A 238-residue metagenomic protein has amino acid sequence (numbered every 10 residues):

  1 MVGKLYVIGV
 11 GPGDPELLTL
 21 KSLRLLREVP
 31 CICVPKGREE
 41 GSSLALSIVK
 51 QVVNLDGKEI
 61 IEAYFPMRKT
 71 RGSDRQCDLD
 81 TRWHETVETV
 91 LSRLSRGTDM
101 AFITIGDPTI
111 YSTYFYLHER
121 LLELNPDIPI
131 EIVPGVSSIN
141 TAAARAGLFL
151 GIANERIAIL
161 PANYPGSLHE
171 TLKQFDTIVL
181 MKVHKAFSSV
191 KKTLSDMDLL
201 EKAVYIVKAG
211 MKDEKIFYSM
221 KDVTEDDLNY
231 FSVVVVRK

Functional and structural regions predicted by a protein language model:
M1-F65, T171-Q174, K192, I206 (+1 more regions): Glycine-rich, flexible N-terminal cofactor/catalytic loop recognition
L5, L172-K238: A contiguous loop/helix-start segment that scaffolds small-molecule binding in enzyme catalytic cores
D14, E39-E40, G106-T113, V136-S138 (+1 more regions): Gly/Ser/Thr-rich loops at beta-strand to alpha-helix junctions that form or flank small-molecule/cofactor-binding
V29-P30, G97, F175, F231: Short, well-ordered alpha-helix to beta-strand connector turns
V34, I61-E62, F102-T104, I132-G135 (+2 more regions): General beta-strand structural signal in soluble alpha/beta enzymes
I60-R82, E88: Phosphate/nucleotide-donor binding subsite
D78-L79, W83-Y114: Ordered, amphipathic secondary-structure segments that act as subunit-interaction surfaces in large macromolecular
T109-Q174: Class I SAM-dependent methyltransferase SAM-binding "motif I" and its flanking Rossmann-like core
